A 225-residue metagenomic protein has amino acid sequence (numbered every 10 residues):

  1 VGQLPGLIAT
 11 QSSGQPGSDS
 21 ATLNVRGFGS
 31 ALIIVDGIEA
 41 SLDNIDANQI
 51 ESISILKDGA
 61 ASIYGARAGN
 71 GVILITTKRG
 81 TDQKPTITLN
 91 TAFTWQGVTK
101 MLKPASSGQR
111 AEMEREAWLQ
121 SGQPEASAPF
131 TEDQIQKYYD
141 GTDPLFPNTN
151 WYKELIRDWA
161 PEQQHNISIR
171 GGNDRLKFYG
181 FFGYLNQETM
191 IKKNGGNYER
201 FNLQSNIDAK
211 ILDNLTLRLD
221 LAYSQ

Functional and structural regions predicted by a protein language model:
G2-T22, R26-A31, I38, L42-D43 (+1 more regions): Membrane-proximal, glycine/serine-rich, low-complexity loop/turn segments characteristic of large bacterial
L56: Conserved residues at the C-terminal ends of beta-strands
